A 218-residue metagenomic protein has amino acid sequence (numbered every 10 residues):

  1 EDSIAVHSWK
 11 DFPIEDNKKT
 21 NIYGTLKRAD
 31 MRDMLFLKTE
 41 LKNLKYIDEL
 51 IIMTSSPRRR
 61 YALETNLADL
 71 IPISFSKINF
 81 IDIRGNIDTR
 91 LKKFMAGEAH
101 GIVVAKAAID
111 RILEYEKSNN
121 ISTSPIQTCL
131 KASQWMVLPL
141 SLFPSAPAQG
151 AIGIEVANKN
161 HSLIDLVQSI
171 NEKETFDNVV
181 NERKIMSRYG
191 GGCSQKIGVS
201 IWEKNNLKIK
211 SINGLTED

Functional and structural regions predicted by a protein language model:
E1-I4, P13, L35, F94 (+1 more regions): Intrinsic structural disorder
E1-S8, H100-A105: Paired acidic/hydrophobic, glycine-rich loop segments that form the ligand-binding mouth/hinge of periplasmic-binding
D2, L37-I51, W202-L207, N213-D218: Generic structural signal for short, solvent-exposed loop/turn connectors between secondary structure elements
S3, D16, D33-M34, I78 (+2 more regions): Mixed-charge, polar/low-complexity N-terminal
W9-L70, S74-K77, S133-M136, L140: A conserved helix-loop-strand patch within extracytoplasmic ligand-binding domains of the periplasmic binding
A62-D218: Small-molecule-sensing regulatory modules
